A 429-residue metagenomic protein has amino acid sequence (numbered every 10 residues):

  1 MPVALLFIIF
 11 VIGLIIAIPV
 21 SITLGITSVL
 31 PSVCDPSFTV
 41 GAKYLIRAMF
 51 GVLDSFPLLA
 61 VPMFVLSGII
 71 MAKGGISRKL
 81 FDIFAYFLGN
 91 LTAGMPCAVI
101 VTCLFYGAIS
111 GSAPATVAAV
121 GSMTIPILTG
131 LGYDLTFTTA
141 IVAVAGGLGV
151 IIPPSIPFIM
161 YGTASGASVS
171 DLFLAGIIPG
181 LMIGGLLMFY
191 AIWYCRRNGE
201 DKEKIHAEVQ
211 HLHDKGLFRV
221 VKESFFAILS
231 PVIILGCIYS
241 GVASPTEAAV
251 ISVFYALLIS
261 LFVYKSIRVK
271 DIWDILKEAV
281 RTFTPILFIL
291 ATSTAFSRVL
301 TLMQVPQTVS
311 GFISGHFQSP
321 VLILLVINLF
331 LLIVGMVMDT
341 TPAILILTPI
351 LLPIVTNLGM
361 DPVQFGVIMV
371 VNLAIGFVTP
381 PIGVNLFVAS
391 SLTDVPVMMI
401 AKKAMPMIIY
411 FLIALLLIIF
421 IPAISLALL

Functional and structural regions predicted by a protein language model:
M1-L429: Alpha-helical transmembrane segments of multi-pass membrane transport proteins
